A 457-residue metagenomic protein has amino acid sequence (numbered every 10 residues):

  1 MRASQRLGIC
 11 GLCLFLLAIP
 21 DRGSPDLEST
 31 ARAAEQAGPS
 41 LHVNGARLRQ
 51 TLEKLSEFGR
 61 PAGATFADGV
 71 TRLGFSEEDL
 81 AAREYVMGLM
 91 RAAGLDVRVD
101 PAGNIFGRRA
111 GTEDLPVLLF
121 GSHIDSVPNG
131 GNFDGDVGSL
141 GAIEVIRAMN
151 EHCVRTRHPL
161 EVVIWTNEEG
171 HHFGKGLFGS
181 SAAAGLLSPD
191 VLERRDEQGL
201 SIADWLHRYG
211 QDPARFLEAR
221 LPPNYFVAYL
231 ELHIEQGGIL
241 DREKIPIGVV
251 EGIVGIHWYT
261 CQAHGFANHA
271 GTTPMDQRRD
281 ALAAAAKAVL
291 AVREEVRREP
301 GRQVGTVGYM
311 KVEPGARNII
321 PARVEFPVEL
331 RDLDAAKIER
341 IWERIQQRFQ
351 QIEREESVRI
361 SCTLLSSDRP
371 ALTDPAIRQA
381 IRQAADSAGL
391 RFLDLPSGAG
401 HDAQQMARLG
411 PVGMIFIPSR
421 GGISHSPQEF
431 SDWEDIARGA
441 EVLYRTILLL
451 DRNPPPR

Functional and structural regions predicted by a protein language model:
A31, M87, E251-I253, H269 (+4 more regions): His/Asp/Glu-rich mid-to-C-terminal helical/loop segments that flank catalytic regions of hydrolases
E35-S76, D368, I423-H425: N-terminal capping segment at the start of a domain
H42-G45, P61-A62, V99, G199-I253 (+2 more regions): Active-site-adjacent substrate-binding region of metalloamidase/peptidase-like peptide-processing proteins
V43, T51-P61, L118-S122, F392-V442 (+1 more regions): Zn-dependent metallopeptidase/amidohydrolase metal-coordination segment
G63-A110: A non-catalytic alpha/beta surface segment that caps or lines the substrate-entry region of metallo-dependent hydrolase
V70-F75, G308-G315, P327-L333, R359-R378 (+1 more regions): A short beta-alpha structural unit
F120, N129-E169, H257-A263, H269-E295 (+3 more regions): Alpha-helical metal-binding/catalytic segments enriched in His/Glu/Asp
E168, H172-S180, A184-A335: Midchain, well-structured core segments that form catalytic/ion-binding scaffolds
